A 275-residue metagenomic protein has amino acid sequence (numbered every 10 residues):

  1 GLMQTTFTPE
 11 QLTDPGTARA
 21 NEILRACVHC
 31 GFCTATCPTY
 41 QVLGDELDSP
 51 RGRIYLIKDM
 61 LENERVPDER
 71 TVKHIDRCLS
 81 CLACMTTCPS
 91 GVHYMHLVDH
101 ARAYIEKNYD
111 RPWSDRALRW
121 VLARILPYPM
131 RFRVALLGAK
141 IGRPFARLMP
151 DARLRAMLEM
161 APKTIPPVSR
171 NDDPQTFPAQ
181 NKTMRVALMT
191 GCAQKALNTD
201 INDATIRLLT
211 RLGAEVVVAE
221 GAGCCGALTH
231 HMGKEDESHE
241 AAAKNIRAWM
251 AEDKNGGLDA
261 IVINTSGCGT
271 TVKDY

Functional and structural regions predicted by a protein language model:
G1-C78: Ferredoxin-type iron-sulfur electron-transfer modules and their immediate structural context
P15, N21, I54-A222, L228-Y275: Iron-sulfur-cluster electron-transfer modules
